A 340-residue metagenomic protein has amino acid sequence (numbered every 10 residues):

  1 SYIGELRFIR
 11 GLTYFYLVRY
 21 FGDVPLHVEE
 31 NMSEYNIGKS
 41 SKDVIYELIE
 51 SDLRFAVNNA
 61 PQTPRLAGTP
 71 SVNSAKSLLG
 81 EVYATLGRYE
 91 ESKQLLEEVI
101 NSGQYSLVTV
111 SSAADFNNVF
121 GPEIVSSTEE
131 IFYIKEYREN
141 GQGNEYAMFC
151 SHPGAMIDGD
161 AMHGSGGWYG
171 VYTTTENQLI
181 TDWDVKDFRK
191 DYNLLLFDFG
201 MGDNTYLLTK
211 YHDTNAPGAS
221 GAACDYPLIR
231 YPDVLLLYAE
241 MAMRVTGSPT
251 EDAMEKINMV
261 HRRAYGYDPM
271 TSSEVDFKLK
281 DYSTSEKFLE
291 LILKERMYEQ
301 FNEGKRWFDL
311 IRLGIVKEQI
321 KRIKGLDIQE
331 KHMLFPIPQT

Functional and structural regions predicted by a protein language model:
S1-N144, D184-T340: Acidic/polar-rich alpha-helix caps and helix-coil junctions
Y146-F149: Extended polysaccharide-engagement surfaces of secreted carbohydrate-active enzymes
S151-I180: Short, cationic low-complexity segments
